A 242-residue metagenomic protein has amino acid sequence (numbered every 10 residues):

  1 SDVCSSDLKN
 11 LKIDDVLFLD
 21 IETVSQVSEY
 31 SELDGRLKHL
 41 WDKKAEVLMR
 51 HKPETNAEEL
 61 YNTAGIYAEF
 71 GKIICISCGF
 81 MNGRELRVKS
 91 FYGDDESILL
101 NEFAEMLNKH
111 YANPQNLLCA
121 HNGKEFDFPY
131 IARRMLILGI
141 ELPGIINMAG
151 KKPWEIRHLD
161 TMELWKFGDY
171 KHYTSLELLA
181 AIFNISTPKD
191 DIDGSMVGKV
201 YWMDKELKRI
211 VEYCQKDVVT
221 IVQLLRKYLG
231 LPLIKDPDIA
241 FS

Functional and structural regions predicted by a protein language model:
D2-S5: Short, small-residue-biased leader/transition segments that mark boundaries at the very start of proteins
D7-D14, G71-D94, Y111-E212, K216-I239: Metal-dependent phosphoesterase core characteristic of DEDDh/y 3'-5' exonuclease domains
V16-F18: Short glycine-aspartate micro-motif
I21-Y30: Short acidic, Gly/Ser-rich segments with clustered Asp/Glu that frequently serve as metal-coordination loops in enzyme
E32-Y67: Short catalytic helix/loop segments, enriched in acidic residues and glycine and frequently bearing histidine
T63, S77-C78, F103-E105: Short, charged beta->alpha transition segments
D95-L99: Short secondary-structure boundary/capping elements
L100-N113: Short, basic/hydrophobic alpha-helical segments
